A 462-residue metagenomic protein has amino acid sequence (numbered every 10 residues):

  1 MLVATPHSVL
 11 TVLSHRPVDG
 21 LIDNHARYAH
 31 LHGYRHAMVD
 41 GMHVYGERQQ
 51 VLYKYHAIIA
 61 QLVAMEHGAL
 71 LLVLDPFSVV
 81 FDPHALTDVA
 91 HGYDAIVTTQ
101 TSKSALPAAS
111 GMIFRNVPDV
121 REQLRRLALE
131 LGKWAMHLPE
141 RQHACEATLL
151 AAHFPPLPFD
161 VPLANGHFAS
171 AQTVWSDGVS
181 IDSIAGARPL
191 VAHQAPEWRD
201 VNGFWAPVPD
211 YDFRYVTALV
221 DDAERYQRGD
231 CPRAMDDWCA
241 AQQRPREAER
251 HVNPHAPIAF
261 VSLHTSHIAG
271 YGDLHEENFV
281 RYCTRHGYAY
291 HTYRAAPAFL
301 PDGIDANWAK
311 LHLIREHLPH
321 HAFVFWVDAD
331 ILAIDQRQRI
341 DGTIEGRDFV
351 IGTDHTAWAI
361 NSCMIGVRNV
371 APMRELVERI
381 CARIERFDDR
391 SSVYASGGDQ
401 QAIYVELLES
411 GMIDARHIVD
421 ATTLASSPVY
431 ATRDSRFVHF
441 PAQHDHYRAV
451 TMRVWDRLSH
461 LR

Functional and structural regions predicted by a protein language model:
M1-A69, V117-P118, R214-H320, A371 (+3 more regions): N-terminal anchoring/stem segment of glycosyltransferases
V12, V39-M42, T98-Q100, A164-G166 (+4 more regions): Conserved beta-strand termini and adjacent loop/short-helix elements that scaffold enzyme active sites in alpha/beta
V18, D23-A26, H30-H32, H36 (+18 more regions): Mature, folded catalytic cores of secreted/periplasmic enzymes
H36-M38, L71-V73, A95-I96, D160-L163 (+7 more regions): Conserved beta-strand scaffold positions in the cores of enzyme catalytic domains, especially in NTP/NDP-utilizing
H43-V44, S78-V79, S102-S104, P118-D119 (+10 more regions): Short, solvent-exposed loop/turn segments at secondary-structure junctions
L52-R121, P297, P301-V377, C381: GT-A fold catalytic core of metal-dependent nucleotide-sugar glycosyltransferases, centered on the diacidic
Y53-H56, R121-A240, H312, E375-R462: Catalytic core and acceptor-binding pocket of nucleotide-sugar-dependent glycosyltransferases
L72, L106, A144, P254 (+3 more regions): A short, structural micro-pattern
